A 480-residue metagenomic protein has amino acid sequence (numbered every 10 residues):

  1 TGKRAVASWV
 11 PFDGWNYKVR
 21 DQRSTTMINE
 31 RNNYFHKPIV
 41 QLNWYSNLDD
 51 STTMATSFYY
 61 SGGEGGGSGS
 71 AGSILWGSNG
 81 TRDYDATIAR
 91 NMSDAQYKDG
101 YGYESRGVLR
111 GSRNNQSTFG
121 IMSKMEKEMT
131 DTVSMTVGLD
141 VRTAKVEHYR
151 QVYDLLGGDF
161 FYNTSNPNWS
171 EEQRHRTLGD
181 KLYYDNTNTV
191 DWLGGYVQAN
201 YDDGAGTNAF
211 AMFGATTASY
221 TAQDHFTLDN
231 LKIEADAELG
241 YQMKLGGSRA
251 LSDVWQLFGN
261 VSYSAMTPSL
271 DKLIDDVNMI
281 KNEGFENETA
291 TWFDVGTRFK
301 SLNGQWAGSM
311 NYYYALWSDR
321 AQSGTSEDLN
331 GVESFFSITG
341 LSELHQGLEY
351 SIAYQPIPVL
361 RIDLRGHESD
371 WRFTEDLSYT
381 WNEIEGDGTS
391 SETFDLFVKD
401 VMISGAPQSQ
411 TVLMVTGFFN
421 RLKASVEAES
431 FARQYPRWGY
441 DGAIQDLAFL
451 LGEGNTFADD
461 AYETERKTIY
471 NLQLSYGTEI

Functional and structural regions predicted by a protein language model:
T1, F58-Y60, V137-T143, A211-T217 (+7 more regions): Transmembrane beta-barrel strands of outer-membrane/channel proteins
T1-Y45, S68-R110, S323-S326: Acidic/polar loop-and-plug regions of large Gram-negative outer-membrane beta-barrel proteins
G2-Y17, S70-T81, Q151-F161, H225-E234 (+6 more regions): Flexible, surface-exposed loop regions and adjacent strand-edge segments of Gram-negative outer-membrane beta-barrel
V40-S46, T56, I121-K127, V137 (+8 more regions): Residues on the lipid-exposed face of transmembrane beta-strands in outer-membrane beta-barrel proteins
S51-M54, T132-M135, G206-A209, D253-L257 (+4 more regions): Repeated loop/turn-to-beta-strand initiation elements of outer-membrane beta-barrel proteins
T136-S252, T267, I274: Signature of Gram-negative outer-membrane beta-barrel scaffolds
T217-D224, A235, R249-D294, F299 (+5 more regions): Surface-exposed extracellular loop regions of Gram-negative outer-membrane beta-barrel proteins, predominantly
Y312-L316, F336-D441: Gram-negative outer-membrane beta-barrel transporters
